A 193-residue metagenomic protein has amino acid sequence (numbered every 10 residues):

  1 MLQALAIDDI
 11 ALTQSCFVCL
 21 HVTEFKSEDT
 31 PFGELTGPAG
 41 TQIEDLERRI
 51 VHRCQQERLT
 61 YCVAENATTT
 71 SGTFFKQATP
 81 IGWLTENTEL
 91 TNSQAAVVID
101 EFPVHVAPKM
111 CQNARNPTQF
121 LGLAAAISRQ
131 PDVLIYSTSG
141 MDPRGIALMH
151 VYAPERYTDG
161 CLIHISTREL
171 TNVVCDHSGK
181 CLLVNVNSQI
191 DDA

Functional and structural regions predicted by a protein language model:
M1-A4: N-terminal pre-Walker A segment at the start of P-loop NTPase domains
A6-D8, L123-A124: Generic hydrophobic alpha-helical segments
D9-E89: ABC ATPase nucleotide-binding domain signature region
Q14-S15, Q130-Y136, G140-L182: Conserved catalytic loops of ABC-family nucleotide-binding domains
Q55-D132, P143-A147: ABC-family P-loop ATPase nucleotide-binding domains
A67, R168, N187-Q189: Short, solvent-exposed coil/turn elements at secondary-structure transition points
T79-P80, A107-N113, C161-I165, E169 (+1 more regions): Short, solvent-exposed coil/turn linker segments
K180-D192: Conserved switch/coupling elements of ABC/ABC-like ATPase nucleotide-binding domains
